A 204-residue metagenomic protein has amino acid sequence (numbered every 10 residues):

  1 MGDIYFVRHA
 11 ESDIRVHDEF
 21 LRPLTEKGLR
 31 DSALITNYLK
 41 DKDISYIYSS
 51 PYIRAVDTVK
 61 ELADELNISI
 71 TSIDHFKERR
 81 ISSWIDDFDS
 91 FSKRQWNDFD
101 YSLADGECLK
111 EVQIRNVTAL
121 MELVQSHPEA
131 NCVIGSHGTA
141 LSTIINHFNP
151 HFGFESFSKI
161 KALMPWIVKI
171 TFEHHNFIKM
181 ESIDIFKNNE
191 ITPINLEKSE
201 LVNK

Functional and structural regions predicted by a protein language model:
G2-I70, K110, M164: Active-site-proximal alpha-helix that buttresses catalytic centers in soluble enzyme cores
I4, P128-T139: Generic beta-sheet signal
S12, A140-L141: Short active-site segment of divalent metal-dependent hydrolases/proteases that encodes the spacing between
D41-D43, L123-A130: Glycine-rich phosphate-binding loop signature in dinucleotide/nucleotide-binding domains
I44-H75, N146-N149, T171-K204: Conserved histidine-centered catalytic loops in small-molecule metabolism enzymes
S49-S50, I114, G135-S136: Short beta-strand scaffold positions
D64-T118: Phosphate-handling substructures
H151-K179: Domain-level recognition of soluble alpha/beta enzyme cores, biased toward histidine phosphatases/phosphomutases
